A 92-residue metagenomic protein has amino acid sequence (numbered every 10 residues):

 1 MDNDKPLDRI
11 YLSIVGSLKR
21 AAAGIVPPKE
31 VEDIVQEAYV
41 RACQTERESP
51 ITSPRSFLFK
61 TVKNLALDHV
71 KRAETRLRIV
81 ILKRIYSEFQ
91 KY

Functional and structural regions predicted by a protein language model:
M1-G24, E48-S49: A short, charge-rich alpha-helical start-of-domain segment used by transcription regulators
P27-V31: Membrane-interface starts of transmembrane alpha-helices
D33-V40, T52-N64: Structural recognition of an alpha-helix C-terminal capping motif at a helix-to-coil junction
Y39-S53, R72-E74: Sigma70-family region 2
K63-I81: Arg/Lys-rich amphipathic alpha helix in sigma70-family domain 2
R76-Y92: Internal acidic/polar
